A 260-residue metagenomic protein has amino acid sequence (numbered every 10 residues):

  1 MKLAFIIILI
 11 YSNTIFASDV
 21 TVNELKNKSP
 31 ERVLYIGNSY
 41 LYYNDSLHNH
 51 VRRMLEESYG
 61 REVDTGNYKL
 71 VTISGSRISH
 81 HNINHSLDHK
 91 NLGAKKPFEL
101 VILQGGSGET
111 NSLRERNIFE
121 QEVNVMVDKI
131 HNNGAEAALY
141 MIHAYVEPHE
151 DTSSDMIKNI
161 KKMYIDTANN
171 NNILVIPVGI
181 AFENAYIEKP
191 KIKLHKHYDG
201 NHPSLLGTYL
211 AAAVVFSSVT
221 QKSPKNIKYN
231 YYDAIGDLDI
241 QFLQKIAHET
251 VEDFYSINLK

Functional and structural regions predicted by a protein language model:
M1-I8: Sec-dependent signal peptide recognition, specifically the positively charged N-region followed immediately by
N27-E31: A short, charged/proline- and glycine-enriched loop that marks the coil->beta-strand transition at the N-terminal
R32-L34, L41-E120: Conserved SGNH/GDSL esterase-like catalytic core that processes O-acyl groups on lipids and polysaccharides
I36-G37, Y140: Short hydrophobic segments within beta-strands
K90-L205, S217, N226: Alpha-helical cap/lid subdomain in secreted, periplasmic, or secretory-pathway luminal O-acyl-processing enzymes
H202, Y209-K260: Conserved catalytic region of serine esterases and O-acyltransferases that act on ester linkages in lipids
